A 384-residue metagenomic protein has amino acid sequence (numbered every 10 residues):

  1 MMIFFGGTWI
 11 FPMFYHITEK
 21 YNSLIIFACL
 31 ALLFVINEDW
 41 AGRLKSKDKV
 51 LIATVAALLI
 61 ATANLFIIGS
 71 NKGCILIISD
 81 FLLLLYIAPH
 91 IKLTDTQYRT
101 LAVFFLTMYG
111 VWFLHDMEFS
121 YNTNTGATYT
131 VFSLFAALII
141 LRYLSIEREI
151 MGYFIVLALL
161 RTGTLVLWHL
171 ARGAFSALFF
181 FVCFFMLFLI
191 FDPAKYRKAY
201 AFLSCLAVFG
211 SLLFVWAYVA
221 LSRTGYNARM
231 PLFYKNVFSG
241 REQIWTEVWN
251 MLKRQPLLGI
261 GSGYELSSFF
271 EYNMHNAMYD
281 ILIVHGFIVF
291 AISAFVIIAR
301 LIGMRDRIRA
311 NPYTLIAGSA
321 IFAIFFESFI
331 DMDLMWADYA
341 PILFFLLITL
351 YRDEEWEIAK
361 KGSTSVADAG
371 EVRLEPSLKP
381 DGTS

Functional and structural regions predicted by a protein language model:
M1-D39, A56-K72, I77, W112-N124 (+1 more regions): N-terminal signal-anchor transmembrane segment
I26-G42, S133-S145, I288-R307: Hydrophobic, aromatic-rich transmembrane alpha-helices and their immediate juxtamembrane boundary segments
F27-F34, F135-I139, T314-E327, D333-E371: Transmembrane alpha-helices of multi-pass inner-membrane enzymes
L30, I78-F191, I298, F322: Alpha-helical transmembrane segments of multi-pass inner-membrane proteins
N37-I52, L141-I155, A194-L203, L301-G318: Membrane-interface helix-loop-helix junctions at transmembrane boundaries of multi-pass membrane enzymes, predominantly
G42, S46-L51, F287-F325, S363 (+2 more regions): Hydrophobic transmembrane alpha-helices and their immediate junctions
W168-H169, L189-L232, W249-M251: A membrane-periplasm/extracellular boundary helix in multi-pass inner-membrane enzymes that assemble envelope glycans
L232-H285: Long extracytoplasmic/lumenal interhelical loops at the membrane interface of multi-pass membrane proteins
